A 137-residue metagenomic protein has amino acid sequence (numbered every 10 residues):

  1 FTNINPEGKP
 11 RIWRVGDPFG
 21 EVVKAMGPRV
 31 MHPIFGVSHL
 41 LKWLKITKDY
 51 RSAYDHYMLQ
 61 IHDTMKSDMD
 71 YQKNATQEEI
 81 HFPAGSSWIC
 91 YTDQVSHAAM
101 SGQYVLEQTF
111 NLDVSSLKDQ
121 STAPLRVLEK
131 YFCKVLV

Functional and structural regions predicted by a protein language model:
F1-E7, H81, D113: Short, conserved beta-strand element in jelly-roll/cupin
I4-P10, E21, W88, S96 (+1 more regions): Short loop/turn segments at secondary-structure transitions that flank enzyme active sites
N5, G27, D93: Hydrophobic/aromatic-lined pockets within catalytic cores
R11-S86: Double-stranded beta-helix
T64-V137: Catalytic core of Fe(II)/2-oxoglutarate
